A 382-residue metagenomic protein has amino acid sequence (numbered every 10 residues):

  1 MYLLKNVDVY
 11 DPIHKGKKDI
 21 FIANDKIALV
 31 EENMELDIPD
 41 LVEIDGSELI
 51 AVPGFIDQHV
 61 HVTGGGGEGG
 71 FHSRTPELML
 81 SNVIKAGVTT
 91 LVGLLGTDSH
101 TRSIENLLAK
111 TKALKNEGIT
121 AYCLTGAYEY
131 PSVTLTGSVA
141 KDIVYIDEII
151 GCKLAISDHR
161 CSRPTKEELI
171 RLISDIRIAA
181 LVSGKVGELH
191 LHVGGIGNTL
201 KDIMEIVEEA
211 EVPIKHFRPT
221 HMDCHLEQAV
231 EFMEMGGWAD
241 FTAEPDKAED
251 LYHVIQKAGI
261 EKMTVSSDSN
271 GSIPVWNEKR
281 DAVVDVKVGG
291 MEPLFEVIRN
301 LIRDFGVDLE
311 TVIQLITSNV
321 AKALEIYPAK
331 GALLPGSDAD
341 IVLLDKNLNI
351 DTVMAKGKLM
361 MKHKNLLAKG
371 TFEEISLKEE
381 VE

Functional and structural regions predicted by a protein language model:
M1-Y2, V9-V52: Histidine-rich, glycine-flanked metal-binding segment
V7, D25, E48, H59 (+9 more regions): Divalent metal-coordination and catalytic microenvironments
V7-V9, I27, A332-V381: C-terminal cap of metal-dependent C-N hydrolases
G46-A109: Metal-associated gating/positioning segment near the N- to mid-region
G54-V60, L91-G93, A121-T125, I150-I156 (+4 more regions): Hydrophobic faces of well-ordered beta-strands that scaffold small-molecule active sites in alpha/beta enzyme cores
T97-L108, I119-P213, P219: Buried, small/hydrophobic-residue-enriched core segments of structured protein domains
D175-W276, A282-V284: Active-site core of metal-dependent hydrolases
G259-S337, V342: His/Asp/Glu-enriched, well-ordered alpha-helical/loop segment that forms or immediately abuts the divalent-metal
